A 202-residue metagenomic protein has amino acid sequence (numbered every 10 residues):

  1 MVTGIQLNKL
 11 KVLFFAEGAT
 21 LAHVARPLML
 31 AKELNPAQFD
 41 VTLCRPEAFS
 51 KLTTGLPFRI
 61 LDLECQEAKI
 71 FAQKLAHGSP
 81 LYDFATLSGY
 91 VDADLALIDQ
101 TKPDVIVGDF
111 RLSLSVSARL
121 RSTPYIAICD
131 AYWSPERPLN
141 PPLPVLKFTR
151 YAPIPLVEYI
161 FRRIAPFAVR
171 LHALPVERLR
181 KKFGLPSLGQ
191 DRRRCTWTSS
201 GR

Functional and structural regions predicted by a protein language model:
K9, G18, P36-A37, V41-A85: Conserved nucleotide-sugar phosphate-binding/catalytic loop shared by glycosyltransferases and other
K11-L13: Residues that mark the start of a beta-strand
A16-L28: A short, glycine/small-residue-rich beta-strand->loop->alpha-helix junction that serves as a flexible
E33, L52, V116-S117: Hydrophobic/aromatic ligand-binding patch that stacks against planar heteroaromatic rings of cofactors or nucleotides
D40-R45, V105-G108, S187, G201-R202: Short, hydrophobic beta-strand segments that form beta-sheet elements in well-ordered domains
K74-S113, R163-R192: Conserved nucleotide-sugar donor-binding subdomain of glycosyltransferases
G89-P153: Conserved nucleotide-sugar donor-interacting segment of glycosyltransferase catalytic cores, predominantly GT-B
I126-R202: Active-site-proximal region of nucleotide-activated glycan assembly enzymes, centered on histidine/acidic-rich loops
